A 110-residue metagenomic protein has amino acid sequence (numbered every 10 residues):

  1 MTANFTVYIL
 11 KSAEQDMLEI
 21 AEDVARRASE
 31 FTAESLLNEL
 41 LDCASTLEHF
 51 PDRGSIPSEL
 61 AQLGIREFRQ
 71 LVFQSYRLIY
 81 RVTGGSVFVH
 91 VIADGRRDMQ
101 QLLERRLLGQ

Functional and structural regions predicted by a protein language model:
M1-E39: Arg/Lys-rich, positively charged N-terminal/basic patches that mediate binding to nucleic acids
F5, G64-R69, Q74-Y76, G85: Short beta-strand or tight-loop elements that sit immediately N-terminal to catalytic metal-binding acidic residues
Q15, F31, D42, V87 (+1 more regions): Short alpha-helical
A21, L41-E48: Structural signal for well-ordered, non-membrane alpha-helices
S45-V72: A short, surface-exposed loop/turn module that caps and links secondary-structure elements
F73-Q110: Enriched for short, Lys/Arg-rich terminal
